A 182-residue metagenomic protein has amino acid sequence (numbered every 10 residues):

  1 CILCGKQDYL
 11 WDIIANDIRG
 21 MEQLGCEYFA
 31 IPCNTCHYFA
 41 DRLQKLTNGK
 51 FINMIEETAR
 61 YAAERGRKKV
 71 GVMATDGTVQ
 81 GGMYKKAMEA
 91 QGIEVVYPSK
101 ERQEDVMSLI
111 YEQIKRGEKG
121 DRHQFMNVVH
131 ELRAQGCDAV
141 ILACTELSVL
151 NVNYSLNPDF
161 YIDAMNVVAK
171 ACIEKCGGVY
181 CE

Functional and structural regions predicted by a protein language model:
C1-E182: Non-catalytic structural scaffold of enzyme domains
